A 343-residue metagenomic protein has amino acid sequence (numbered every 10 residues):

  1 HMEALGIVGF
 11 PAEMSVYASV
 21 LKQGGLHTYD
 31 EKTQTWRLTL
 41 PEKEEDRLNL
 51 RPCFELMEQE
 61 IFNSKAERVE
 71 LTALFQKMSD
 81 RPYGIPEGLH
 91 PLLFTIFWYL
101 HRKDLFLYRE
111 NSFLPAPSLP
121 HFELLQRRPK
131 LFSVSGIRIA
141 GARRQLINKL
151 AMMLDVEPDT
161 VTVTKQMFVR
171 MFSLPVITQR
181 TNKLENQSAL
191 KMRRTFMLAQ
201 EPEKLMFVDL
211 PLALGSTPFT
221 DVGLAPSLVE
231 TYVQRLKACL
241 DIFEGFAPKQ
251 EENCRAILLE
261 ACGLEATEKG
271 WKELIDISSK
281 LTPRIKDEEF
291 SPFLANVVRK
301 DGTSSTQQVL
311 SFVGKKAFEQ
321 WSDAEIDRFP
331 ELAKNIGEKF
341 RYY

Functional and structural regions predicted by a protein language model:
H1-Y343: Extended alpha-helical interface modules used as scaffolds for assembling large macromolecular complexes
